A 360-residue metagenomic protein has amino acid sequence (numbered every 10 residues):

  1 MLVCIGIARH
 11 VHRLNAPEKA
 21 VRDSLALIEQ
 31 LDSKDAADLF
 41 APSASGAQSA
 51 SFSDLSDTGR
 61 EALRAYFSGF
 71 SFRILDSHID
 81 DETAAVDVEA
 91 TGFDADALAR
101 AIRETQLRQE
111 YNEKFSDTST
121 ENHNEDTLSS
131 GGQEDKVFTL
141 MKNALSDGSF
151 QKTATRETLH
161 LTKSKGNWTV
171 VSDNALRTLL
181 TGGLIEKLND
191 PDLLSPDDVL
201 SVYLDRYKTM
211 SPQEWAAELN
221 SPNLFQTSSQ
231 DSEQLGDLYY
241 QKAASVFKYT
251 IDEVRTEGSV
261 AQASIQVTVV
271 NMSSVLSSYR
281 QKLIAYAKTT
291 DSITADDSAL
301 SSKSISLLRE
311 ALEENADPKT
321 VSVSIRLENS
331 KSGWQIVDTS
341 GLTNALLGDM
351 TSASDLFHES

Functional and structural regions predicted by a protein language model:
M1-A8: Hydrophobic membrane-insertion alpha-helices, especially the h-region of bacterial N-terminal signal peptides
V11-G69, T181-D252, S274: Core segments of small alpha/beta cavity-forming domains
V21, F72-I74, V86-V88, L159-L161 (+5 more regions): Hydrophobic beta-strand residues in large extracellular and virion-surface proteins
A41, L176, E257: Residue-level "edge-of-site" marker
D57-D147, L235-L307, A311: Surface-exposed, charged secondary-structure patches
I79, K152, T256, A316-P318: Surface-exposed coil/turn segments at beta-strand junctions on protein surfaces, enriched
Q106-D135, T139-N189, A287-A299, P318-E359: Short beta-strand edge/turn micro-motifs at domain boundaries
M210, W215-E218, P222-I284, R309-E314 (+2 more regions): Extracytoplasmic/luminal low-complexity segments enriched in Pro/Gly and acidic/polar residues that act as flexible
